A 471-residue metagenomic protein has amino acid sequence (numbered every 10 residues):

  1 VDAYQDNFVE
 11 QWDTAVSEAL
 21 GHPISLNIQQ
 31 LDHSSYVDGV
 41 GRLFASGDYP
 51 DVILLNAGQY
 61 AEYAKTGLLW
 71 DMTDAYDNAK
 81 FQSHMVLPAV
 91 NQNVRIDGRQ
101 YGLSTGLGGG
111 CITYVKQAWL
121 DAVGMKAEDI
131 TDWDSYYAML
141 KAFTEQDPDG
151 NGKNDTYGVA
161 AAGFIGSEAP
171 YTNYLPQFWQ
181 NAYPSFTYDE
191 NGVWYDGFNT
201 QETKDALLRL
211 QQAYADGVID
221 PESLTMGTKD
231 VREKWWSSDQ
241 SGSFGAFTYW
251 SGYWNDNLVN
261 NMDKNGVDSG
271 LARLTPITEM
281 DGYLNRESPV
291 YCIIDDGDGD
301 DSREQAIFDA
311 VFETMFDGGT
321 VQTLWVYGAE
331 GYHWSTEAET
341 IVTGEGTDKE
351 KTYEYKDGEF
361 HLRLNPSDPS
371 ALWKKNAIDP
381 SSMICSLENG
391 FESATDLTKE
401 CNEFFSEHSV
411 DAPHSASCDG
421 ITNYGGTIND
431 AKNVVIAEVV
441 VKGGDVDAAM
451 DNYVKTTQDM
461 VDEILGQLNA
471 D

Functional and structural regions predicted by a protein language model:
V1-D471: Extracytoplasmic/secretory soluble proteins
